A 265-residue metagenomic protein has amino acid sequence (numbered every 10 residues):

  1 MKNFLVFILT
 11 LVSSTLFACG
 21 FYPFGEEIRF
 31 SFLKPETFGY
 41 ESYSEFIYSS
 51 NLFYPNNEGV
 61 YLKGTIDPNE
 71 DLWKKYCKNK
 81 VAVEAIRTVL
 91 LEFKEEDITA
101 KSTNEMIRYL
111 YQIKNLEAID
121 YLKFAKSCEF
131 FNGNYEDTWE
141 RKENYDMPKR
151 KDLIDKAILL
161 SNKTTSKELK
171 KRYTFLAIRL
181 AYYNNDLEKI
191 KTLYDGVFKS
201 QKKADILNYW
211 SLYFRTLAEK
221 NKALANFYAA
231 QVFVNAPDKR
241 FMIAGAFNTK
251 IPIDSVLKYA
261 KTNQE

Functional and structural regions predicted by a protein language model:
M1-P35, G39, D186-L187, Q201: Bacterial Sec-dependent N-terminal signal peptides
L5, L212, E219, N226-Y228: Amphipathic coiled-coil alpha-helices
A18-P148, F233-P237, A246, I253-E265: N-terminal alpha-helical interaction modules that lie
T99-T103, K142-K156, Y182-D195, K220-L224 (+1 more regions): Helix-turn-helix repeat elements of alpha-solenoid scaffolds
Y109-N115, I158-K167, Y194-D205, A229-K239 (+1 more regions): Solenoid-like repeat scaffolds
S127-F130, R179, Y183, G196 (+3 more regions): Positions within ordered alpha-helical repeat solenoids
I154, L160-S200: A conserved hydrophobic secondary-structure block that centers on an alpha-helix together with its immediately flanking
K171-R172, L176, W210-L217: "A position-specific structural signal for the A-helix of alpha-solenoid helical repeats
